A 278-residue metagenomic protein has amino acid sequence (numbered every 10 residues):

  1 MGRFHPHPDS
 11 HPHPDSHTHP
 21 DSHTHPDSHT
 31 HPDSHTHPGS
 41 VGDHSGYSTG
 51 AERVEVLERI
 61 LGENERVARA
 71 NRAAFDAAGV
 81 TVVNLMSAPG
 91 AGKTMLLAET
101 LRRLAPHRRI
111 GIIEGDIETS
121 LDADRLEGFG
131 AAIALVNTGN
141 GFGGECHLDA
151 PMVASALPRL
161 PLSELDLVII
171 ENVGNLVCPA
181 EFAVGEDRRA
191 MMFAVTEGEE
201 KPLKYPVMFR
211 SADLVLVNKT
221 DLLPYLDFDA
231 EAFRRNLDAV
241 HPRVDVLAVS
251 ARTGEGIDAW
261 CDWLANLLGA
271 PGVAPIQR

Functional and structural regions predicted by a protein language model:
M1-V83: Extreme N-terminal, non-catalytic leader segments that precede Walker-type/kinase nucleotide-binding cores
Y47-A73, A77-V80, A91, T100-E186 (+4 more regions): Nucleotide-state-sensitive switch-loop elements of NTP-binding domains
A88-P89, I113, I117, A194-V195 (+2 more regions): G-domain G4 guanine-recognition motif of GTPases
L96: Hydrophobic positions on the alpha1 helix immediately C-terminal to the Walker A/P-loop
P179-D187, F193-V244: Conserved C-terminal guanine-recognition region of P-loop GTPase G domains, centered on the G4
L222-R278: Canonical P-loop GTPase G-domain recognition
